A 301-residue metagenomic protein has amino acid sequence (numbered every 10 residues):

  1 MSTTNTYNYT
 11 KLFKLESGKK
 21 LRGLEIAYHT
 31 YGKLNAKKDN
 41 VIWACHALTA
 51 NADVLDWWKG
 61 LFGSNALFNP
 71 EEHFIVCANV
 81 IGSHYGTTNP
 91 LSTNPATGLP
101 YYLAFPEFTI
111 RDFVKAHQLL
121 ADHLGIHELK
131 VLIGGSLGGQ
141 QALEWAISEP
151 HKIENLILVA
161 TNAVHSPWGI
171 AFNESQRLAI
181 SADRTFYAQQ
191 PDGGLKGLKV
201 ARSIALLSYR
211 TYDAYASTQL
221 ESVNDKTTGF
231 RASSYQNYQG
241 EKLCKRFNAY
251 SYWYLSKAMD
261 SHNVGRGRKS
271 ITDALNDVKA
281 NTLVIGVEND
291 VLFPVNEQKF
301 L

Functional and structural regions predicted by a protein language model:
M1-V41: Catalytic-loop region of hydrolases
H29-P95: N-terminal cap/lid subdomain of alpha/beta-hydrolase-fold enzymes
G98-A104, R111-V131, Q140: Conserved acidic catalytic loop of the alpha/beta-hydrolase fold
H127-G169: Conserved hydrolase catalytic core segment
K152-E154, L158-K242: Alpha/beta-hydrolase-fold enzymes
Y238-Q239, Y254-A274: Active-site nucleophile elbow and catalytic-triad environment of alpha/beta-hydrolase enzymes
V278, V284-G286: Short beta-strand/loop motif that positions the catalytic acidic residue of the alpha/beta-hydrolase fold
V291-E297: Conserved alpha/beta-hydrolase "acid-adjacent" motif
